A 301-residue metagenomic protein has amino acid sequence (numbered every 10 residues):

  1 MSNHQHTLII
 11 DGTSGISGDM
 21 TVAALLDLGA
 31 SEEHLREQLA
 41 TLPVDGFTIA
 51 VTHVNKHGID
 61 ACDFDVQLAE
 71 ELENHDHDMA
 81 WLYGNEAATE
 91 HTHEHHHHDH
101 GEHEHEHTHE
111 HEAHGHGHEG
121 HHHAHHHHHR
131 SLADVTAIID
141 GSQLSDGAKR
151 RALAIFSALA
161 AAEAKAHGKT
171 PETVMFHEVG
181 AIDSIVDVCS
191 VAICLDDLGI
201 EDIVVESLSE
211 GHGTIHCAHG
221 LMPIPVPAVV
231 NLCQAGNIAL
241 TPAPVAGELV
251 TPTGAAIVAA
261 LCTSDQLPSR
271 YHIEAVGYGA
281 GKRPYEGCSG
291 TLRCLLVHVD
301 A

Functional and structural regions predicted by a protein language model:
M1-T7, A166-H177, E201, G211-H212 (+1 more regions): Glycine/charged-rich beta-loop-alpha catalytic/anionic-binding loops adjacent to active sites
S2-I49: N-terminal phosphate-binding or glycine-rich loops at protein starts, especially the Walker A/P-loop of NTPases
H4, C62-A137: Histidine-centered metal-binding segments
I10-V22, F176-G199: Conserved phosphate/anionic-ligand binding catalytic regions in large, soluble enzymes, centered on
I16-M20, A30, H34, I59 (+7 more regions): Conserved active-site and cofactor/substrate-binding residues in soluble primary-metabolism enzymes
S131, V135-M175: Anion-binding (especially nucleotide phosphate/pyrophosphate-binding) glycine-rich loop and adjoining beta-alpha core
G141-R150, M175-I182, T214-G220, T241-L249: Flexible, glycine/proline-enriched loop segments at strand-loop-helix junctions that form or flank small-ligand binding
I200-A301: Mobile "lid/hinge" segments at catalytic clefts and subdomain interfaces of large enzymes
